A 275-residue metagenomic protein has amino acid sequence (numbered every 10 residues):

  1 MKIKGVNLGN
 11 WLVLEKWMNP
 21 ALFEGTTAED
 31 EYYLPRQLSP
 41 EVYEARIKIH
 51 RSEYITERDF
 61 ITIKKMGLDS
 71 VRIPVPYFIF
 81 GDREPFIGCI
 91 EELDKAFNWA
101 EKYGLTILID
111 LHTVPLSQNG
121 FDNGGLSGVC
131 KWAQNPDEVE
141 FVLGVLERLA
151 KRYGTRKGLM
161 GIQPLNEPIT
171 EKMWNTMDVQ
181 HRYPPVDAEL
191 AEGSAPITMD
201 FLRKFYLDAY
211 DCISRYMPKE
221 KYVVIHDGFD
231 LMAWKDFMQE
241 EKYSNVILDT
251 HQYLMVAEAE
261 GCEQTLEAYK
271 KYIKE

Functional and structural regions predicted by a protein language model:
M1-L68: N-terminal carbohydrate-binding accessory modules
K2-L8, V71-I73, I107-L111, M160-I162 (+2 more regions): Hydrophobic faces of well-ordered beta-strands that scaffold small-molecule active sites in alpha/beta enzyme cores
G9-W11, P76, H112-L116, P164-E167 (+2 more regions): Active-site beta-loop-alpha junctions enriched in small/polar residues
V13-W17, I79-D82, P115-N119, T170-M173 (+2 more regions): Short catalytic/ligand-binding loop motif for oxyanion handling, primarily in non-cytosolic enzymes, centered on
K16-E31, I87-I90, L116-Q134, W174-P185: Aromatic- and acidic-residue-enriched segments that line the glycan-binding/catalytic groove of carbohydrate-active
L38-I49, P76-G81, E189-A191: Short glycine/proline-rich turn/loop motifs
E44-V71, G81, P85-T113, N123-P164 (+1 more regions): An active-site-proximal structural segment forming one wall of the substrate-binding cleft that immediately precedes
G144, K151-G154, G158, L165-E275: Extracellular glycoside hydrolase catalytic/binding regions
